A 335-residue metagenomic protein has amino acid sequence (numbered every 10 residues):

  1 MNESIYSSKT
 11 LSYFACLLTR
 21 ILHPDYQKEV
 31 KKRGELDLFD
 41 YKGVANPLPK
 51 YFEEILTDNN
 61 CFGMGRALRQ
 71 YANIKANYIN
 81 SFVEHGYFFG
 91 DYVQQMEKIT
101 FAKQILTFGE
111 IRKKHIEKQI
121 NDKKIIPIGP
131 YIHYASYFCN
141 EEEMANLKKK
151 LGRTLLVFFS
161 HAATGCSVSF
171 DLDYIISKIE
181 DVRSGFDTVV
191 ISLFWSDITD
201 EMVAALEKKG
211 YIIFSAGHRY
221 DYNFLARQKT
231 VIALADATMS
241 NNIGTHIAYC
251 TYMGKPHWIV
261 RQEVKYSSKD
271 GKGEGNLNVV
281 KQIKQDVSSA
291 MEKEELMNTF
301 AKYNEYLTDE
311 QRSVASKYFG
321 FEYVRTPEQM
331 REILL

Functional and structural regions predicted by a protein language model:
Y6-N121, P127, S136: Active-site and donor-binding regions of nucleotide-sugar-utilizing enzymes
T100-F101, I116, K317-L335: C-terminal non-catalytic accessory extensions
T100-I105, T188-V189, L234-A237: Short active-site oxyanion
T107-G109, F158-S160, I191-W195, A216-G217 (+2 more regions): Short His-Asn-centered micro-motif
Y131: Carbohydrate-associated surface elements
S136-M202: Conserved catalytic-core segment of nucleotide-activated headgroup transferases in glycan assembly
D197-M253, H257: Donor nucleotide-activated moiety binding/catalytic core segment of transferases that use nucleotide-activated donors
T245-E328: Catalytic binding pocket for nucleotide-activated donors in carbohydrate/polymer assembly enzymes
